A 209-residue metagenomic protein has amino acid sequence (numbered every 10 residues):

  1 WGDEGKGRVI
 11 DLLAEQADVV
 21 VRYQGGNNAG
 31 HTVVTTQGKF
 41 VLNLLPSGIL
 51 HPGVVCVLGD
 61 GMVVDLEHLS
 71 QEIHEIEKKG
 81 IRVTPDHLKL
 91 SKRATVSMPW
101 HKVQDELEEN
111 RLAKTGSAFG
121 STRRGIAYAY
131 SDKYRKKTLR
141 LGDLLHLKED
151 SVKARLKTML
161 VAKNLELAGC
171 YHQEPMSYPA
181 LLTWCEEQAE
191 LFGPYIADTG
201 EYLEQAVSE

Functional and structural regions predicted by a protein language model:
W1-E209: Non-transmembrane, aqueous-exposed alpha-helical and coiled segments at domain scale
